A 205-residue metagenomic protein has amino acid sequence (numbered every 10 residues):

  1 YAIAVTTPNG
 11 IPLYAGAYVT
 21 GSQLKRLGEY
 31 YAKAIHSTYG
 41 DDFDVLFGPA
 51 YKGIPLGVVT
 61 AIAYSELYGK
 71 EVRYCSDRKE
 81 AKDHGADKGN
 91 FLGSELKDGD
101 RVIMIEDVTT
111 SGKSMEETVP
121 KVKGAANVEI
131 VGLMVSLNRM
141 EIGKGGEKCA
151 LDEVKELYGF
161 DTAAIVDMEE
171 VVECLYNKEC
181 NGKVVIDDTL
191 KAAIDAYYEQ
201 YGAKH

Functional and structural regions predicted by a protein language model:
Y1-I105, T110-H205: PRPP-associated nucleotide enzymes
